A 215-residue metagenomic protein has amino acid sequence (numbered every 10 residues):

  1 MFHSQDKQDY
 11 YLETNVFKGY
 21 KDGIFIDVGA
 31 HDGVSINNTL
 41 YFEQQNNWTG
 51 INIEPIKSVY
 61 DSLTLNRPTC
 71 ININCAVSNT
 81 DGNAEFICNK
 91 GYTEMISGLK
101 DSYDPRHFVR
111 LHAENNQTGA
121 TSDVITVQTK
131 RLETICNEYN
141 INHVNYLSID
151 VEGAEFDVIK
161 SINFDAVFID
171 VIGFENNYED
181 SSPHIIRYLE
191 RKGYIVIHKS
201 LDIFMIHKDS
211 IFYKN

Functional and structural regions predicted by a protein language model:
M1-N215: Phosphate/nucleotide-binding beta-alpha loop and adjacent structural elements of enzyme active sites
